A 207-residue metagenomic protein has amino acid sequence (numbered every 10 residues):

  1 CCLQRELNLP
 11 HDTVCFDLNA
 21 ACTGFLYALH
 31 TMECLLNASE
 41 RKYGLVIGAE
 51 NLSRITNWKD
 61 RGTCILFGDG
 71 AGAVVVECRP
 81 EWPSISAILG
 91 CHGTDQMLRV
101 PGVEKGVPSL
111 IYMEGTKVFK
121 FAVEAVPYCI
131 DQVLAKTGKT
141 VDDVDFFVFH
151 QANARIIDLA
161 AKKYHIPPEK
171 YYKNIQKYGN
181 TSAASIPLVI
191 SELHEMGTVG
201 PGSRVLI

Functional and structural regions predicted by a protein language model:
C1-L9, L45-L52, R99-K105, I156-P167: Acidic-glycine-rich active-site phosphate/pyrophosphate-binding loop
P10-D12, L18-E40, D145-I207: Claisen-condensing/thiolase-fold acyl-transfer catalytic domains that form or cleave C-C bonds in fatty acid
N19, Y43-E50, V76-E77, I88 (+1 more regions): Short beta-strand segments
G24-Y27, L52-T56, G93-D95: Short, well-ordered, mixed-charge alpha-helical segments that flank or form enzyme active sites
L35-G70: Flexible, glycine-rich active-site loops centered on histidine and acidic residues that chelate a metal or position
W58-E124, Y128-D131, R204: Condensing-enzyme catalytic core mediating Claisen C-C bond formation in acyl metabolism
A125-K136, L159, K163, V189: Phosphate/ATP-binding catalytic cores across multiple sugar-kinase/actin-like superfamilies, primarily ASKHA
Y128-D145, L193-T198: Phosphate/pyrophosphate-binding loops at sites that engage ATP/ADP/AMP, CoA/4′-phosphopantetheine, polyphosphate
